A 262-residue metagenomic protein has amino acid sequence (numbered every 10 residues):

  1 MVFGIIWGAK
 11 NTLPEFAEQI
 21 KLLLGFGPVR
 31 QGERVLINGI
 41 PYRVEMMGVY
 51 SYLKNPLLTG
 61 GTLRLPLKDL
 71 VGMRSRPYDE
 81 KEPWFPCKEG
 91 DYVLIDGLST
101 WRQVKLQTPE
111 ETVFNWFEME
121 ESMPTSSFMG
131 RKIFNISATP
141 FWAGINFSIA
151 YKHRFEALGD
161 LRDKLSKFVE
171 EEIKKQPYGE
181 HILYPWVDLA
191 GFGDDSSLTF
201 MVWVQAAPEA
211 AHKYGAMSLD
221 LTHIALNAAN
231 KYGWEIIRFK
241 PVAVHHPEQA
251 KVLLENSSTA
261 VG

Functional and structural regions predicted by a protein language model:
M1-I5, N11-V29, I37-Y42, G48-V49 (+1 more regions): Structured, soluble regulatory/oligomerization domains located on the cytosolic or IMS-facing side of membrane proteins
G32: Conserved hydrophobic/aromatic pocket- or pore-lining residues that grip, position, or stack substrates in active sites
